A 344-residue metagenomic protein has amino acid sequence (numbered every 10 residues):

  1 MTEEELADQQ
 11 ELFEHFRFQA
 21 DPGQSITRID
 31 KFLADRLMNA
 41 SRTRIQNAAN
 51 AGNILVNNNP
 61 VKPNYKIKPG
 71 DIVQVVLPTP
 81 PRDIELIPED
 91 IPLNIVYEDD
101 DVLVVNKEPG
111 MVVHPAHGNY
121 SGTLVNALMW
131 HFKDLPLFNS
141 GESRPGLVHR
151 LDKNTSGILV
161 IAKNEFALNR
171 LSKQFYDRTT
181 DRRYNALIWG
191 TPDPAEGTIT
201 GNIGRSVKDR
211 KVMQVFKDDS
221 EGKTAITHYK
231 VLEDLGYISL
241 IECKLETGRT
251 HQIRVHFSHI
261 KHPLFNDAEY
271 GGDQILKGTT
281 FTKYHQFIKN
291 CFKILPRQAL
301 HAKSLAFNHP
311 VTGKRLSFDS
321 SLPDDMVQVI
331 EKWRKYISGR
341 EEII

Functional and structural regions predicted by a protein language model:
M1-V207, L322-R334, E341-E342: RNA pseudouridine synthases
T43, V215, A268-E269: A short, aromatic/hydrophobic, helix- or strand-capping loop or linear motif that either lines the entrance/gate
V75-P78, D209-V212, T224, Y284-N290: Short Pro/Gly-enriched beta-strand edge/turn motifs at strand-loop
V105, V255, N266: Active-site flanking residues adjacent to catalytic metal/cofactor-binding acidic residues
G141-K173, T180-D181, N185, G204-H262 (+1 more regions): The conserved catalytic core of RNA pseudouridine synthases
F265-F307: RNA substrate-recognition surfaces in RNA-acting enzymes
